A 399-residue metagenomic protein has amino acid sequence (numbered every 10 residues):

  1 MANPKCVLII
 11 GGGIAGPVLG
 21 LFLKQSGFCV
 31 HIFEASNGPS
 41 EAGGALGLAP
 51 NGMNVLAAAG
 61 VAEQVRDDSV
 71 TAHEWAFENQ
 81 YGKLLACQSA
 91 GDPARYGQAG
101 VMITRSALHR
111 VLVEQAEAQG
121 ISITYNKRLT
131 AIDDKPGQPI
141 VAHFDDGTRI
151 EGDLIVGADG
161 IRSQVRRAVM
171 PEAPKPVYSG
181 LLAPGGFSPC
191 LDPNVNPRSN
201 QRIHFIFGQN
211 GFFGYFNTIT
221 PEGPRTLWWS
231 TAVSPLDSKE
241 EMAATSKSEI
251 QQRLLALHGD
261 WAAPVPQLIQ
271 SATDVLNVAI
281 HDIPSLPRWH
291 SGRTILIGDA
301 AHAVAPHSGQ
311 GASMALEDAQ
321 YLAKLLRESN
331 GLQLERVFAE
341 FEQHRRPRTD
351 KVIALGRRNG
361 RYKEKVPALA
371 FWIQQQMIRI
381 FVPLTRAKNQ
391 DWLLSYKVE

Functional and structural regions predicted by a protein language model:
A2-K5, D67, E74, G82 (+3 more regions): C-terminal helical "tail/cap" subdomain of flavin- and related membrane-associated enzymes
A2-L8, A35, S40-N51: Accessory recognition modules or surfaces
L8-Q25, C29-S36, V156-G157, P184 (+2 more regions): Conserved mid-domain beta->alpha element of the FAD-binding
F28, V61, I121: Short phosphate-binding/catalytic loops that engage adenosine nucleotides
E34-N37, A90-Y96, P235-S238, G356-N359: Short glycine/proline- and charge-enriched loop/turn segments that cap or connect secondary-structure elements
G44-Q115: Active-site-adjacent segment of FAD-dependent monooxygenases/related oxidoreductases
Y81, R110-Q267, A272-T273: Conserved FAD-binding catalytic core of PHBH/FMO-like flavoproteins
